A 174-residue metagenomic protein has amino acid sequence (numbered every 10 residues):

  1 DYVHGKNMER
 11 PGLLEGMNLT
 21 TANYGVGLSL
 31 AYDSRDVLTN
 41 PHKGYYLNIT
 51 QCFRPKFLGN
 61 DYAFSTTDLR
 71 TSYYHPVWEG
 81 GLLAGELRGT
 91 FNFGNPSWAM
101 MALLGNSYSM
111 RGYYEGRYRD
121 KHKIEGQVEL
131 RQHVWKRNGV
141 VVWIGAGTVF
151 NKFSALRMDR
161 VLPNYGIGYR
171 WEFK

Functional and structural regions predicted by a protein language model:
D1, S29-L30, L69-S72: Transmembrane beta-barrel domains of bacterial outer-membrane proteins
D1-N23, G27, L104-Y108, R117-K121: Gram-negative/organellar outer-membrane beta-barrel architecture
Y2, Y32, Q51-F53: Flexible glycine-/small-residue-rich
H4-G5, L38-N40, F93-W98: Proline-centered turn/helix-capping motifs that create local helix->coil transitions or kinks
L14, S34, R111-G112: Short structured motifs
T21, V37-H42: Edge/loop elements at the starts and ends of beta-strands within beta-rich repeat scaffolds
G25, Y45-K174: C-terminal transmembrane beta-barrel domains of outer membrane proteins
S34-T39, P55-G59: Short helix-to-loop capping/linker segments positioned immediately adjacent to catalytic or ligand/cofactor-binding
